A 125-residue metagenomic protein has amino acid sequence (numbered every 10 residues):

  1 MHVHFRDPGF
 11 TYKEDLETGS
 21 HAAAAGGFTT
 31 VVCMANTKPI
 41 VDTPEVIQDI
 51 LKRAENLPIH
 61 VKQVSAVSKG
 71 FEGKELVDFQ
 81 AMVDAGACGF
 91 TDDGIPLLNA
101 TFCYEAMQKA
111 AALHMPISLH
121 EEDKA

Functional and structural regions predicted by a protein language model:
M1-A54: Metal-associated gating/positioning segment near the N- to mid-region
T37-D49, R53-A125: Histidine/acidic-residue-rich, glycine-tolerant segments that coordinate divalent metal ions
